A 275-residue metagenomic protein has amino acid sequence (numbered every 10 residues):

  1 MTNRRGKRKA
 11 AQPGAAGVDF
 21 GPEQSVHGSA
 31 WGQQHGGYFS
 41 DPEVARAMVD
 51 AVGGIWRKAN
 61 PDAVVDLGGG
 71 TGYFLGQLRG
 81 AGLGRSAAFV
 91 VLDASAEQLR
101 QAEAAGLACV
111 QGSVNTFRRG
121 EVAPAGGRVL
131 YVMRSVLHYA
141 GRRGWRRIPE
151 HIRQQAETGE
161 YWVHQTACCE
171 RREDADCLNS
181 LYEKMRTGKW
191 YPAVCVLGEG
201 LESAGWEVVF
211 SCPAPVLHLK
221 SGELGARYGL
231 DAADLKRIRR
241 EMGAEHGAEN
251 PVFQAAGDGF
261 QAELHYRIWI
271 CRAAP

Functional and structural regions predicted by a protein language model:
T2-A59: Conserved class I S-adenosyl-L-methionine
N60-G70: Conserved class I S-adenosyl-L-methionine
T71-F117: Class I SAM-dependent methyltransferase SAM/SAH-binding core
Y131-V132: A conserved beta-strand element that flanks and buttresses the S-adenosyl-L-methionine
Y139-H151: A short, conserved alpha-helix within the catalytic core of class I
V163-M185: Conserved class I S-adenosyl-L-methionine
K189-G205: Short alpha-helix
F210-P275: Conserved Class I S-adenosyl-L-methionine
